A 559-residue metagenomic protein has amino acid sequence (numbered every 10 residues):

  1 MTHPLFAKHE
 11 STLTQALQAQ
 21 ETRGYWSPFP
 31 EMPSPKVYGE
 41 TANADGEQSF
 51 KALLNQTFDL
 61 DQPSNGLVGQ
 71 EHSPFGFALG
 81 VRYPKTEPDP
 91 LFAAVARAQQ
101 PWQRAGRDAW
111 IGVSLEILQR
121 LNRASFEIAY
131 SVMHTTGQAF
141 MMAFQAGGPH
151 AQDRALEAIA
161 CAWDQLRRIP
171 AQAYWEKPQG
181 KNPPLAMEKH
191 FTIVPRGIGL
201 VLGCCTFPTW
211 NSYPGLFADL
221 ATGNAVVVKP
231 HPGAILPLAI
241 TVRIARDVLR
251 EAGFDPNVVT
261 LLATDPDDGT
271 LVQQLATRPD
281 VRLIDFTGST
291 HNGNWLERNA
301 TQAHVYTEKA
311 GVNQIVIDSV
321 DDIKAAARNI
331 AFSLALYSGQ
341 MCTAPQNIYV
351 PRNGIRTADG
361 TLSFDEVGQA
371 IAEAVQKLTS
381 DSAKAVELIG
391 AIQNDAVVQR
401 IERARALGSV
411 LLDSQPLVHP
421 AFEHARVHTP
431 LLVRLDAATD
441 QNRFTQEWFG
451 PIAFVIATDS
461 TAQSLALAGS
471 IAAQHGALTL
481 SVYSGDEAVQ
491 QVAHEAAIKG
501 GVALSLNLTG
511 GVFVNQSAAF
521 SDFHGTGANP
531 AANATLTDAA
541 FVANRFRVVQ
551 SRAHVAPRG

Functional and structural regions predicted by a protein language model:
M1-P184, A218: N-terminal Rossmann-like NAD(P)+-binding subdomain of aldehyde/semialdehyde dehydrogenases
M1-Q18, R104-G112, S125, G253-P256 (+3 more regions): Conserved C-terminal structural/oligomerization subdomain of aldehyde/semialdehyde dehydrogenase
H3-T12, V37-E40, Y213, D247-G253 (+2 more regions): ALDH superfamily catalytic-core signature
E71-H72, T307-K309, Q340-T343, R443-F449 (+1 more regions): Short, flexible turn/loop "capping" segments at secondary-structure junctions
E116-A124, I244-A252, A370, A374 (+2 more regions): Generic non-transmembrane alpha-helical segments
L166-A327: Rossmann-like NAD(P) dinucleotide-binding subdomain of oxidoreductase/dehydrogenase enzymes
G199, V259-D265, N347-Y349, P451 (+1 more regions): Extended hydrophobic secondary-structure segments that form protein cores and membrane-embedded regions
G215-A218, A300-Q302, F332-S333, G469-A472 (+1 more regions): Short, solvent-exposed amphipathic alpha-helical segments in soluble enzyme and RNA/protein-processing domains
